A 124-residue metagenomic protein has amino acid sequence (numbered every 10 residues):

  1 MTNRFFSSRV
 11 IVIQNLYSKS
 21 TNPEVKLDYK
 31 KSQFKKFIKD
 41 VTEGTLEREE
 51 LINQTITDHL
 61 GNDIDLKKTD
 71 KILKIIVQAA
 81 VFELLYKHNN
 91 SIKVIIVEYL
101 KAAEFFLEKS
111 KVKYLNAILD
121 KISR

Functional and structural regions predicted by a protein language model:
M1-F105, N116-R124: N-terminal interaction/assembly modules
F105-K111: Short solvent-exposed coil/turn linkers within tandem alpha-helical repeat scaffolds
